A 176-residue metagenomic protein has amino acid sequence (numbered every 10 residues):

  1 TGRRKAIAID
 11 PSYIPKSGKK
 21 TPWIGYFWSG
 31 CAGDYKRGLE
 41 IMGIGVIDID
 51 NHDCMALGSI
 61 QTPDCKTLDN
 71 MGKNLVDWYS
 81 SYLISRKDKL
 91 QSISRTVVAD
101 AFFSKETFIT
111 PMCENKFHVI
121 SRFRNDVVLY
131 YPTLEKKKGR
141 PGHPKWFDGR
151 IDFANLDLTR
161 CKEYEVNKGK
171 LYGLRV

Functional and structural regions predicted by a protein language model:
T1-N51, T159-V176: Active-site-proximal, Lys/Arg-enriched surface segment that forms a nucleic-acid-binding/basic interface patch
A6, M55, Q91-R95: Short secondary-structure capping/junction motifs at helix and strand boundaries
K16-W23, C54-L57, I109-T110, Y131-P132: Short, conserved acidic/polar surface loops in the N-terminal third of protein domains
I49-P63: Local beta-strand/beta-hairpin segments that build beta-sheet-rich folds
D64-V176: An internal, acidic/charged active-site-proximal segment that coordinates divalent cations and/or engages
